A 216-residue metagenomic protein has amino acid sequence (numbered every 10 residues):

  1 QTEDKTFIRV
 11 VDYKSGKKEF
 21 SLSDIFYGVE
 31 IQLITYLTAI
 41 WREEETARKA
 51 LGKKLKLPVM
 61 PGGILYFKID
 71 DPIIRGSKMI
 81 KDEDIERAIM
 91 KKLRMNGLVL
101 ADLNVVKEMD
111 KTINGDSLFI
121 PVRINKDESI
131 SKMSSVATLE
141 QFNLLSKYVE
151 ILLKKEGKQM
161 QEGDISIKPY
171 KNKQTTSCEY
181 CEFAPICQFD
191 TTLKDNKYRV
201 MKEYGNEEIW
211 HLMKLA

Functional and structural regions predicted by a protein language model:
Q1-A216: Structural signature of nuclease core domains in nucleic-acid processing machines
